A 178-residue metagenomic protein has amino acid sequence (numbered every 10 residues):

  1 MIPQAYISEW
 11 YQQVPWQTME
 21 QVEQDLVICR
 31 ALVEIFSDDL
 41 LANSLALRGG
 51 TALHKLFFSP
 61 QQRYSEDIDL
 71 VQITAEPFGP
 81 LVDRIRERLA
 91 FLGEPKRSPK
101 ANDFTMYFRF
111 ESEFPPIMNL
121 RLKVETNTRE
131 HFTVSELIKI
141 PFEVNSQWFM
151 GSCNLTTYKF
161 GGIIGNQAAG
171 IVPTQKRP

Functional and structural regions predicted by a protein language model:
M1-W10: Terminal (often C-terminal) interaction modules
S8, V14-P15, M19, C29-V33 (+4 more regions): Catalytic cores of NTP-dependent nucleotidyl/adenyl transfer enzymes across multiple folds
E20, Q24, L81: Hydrophobic (often cysteine-bearing) scaffold residues that line and stabilize catalytic clefts of nucleotide/cofactor
A31-L41, R84, R88-L92: Generic non-transmembrane alpha-helical segments
F36-I68, I73: Active-site nucleotide-donor binding segment shared across nucleotidyl transfer reactions
F58-P60, P95-P99, R109-P115: Catalytic micro-motifs at enzyme active sites that drive phosphoryl/nucleotidyl and oxygen chemistry
Q72-M106: Metal-dependent nucleotidyltransferase catalytic core
